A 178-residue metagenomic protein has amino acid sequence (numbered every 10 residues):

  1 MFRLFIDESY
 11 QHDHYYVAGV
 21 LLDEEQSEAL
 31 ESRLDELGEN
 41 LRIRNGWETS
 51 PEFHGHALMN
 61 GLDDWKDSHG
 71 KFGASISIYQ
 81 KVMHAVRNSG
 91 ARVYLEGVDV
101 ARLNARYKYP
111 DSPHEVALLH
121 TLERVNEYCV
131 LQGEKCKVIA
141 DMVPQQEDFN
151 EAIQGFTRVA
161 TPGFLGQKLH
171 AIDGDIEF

Functional and structural regions predicted by a protein language model:
M1-F178: Phosphate-ester processing/binding pockets and catalytic centers
